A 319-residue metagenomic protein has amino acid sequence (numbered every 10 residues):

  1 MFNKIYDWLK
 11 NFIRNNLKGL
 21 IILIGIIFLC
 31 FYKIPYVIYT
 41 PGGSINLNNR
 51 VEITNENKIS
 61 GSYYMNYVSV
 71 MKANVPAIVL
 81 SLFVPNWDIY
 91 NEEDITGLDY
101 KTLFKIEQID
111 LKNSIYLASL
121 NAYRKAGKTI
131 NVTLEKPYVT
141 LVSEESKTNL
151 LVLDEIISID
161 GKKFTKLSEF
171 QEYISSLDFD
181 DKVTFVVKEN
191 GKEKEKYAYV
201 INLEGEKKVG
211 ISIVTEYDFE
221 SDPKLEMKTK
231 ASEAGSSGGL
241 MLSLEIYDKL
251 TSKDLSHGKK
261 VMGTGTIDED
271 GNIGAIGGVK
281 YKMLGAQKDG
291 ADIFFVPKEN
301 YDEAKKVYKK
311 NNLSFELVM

Functional and structural regions predicted by a protein language model:
M1-I13: N-terminal Lys/Arg-rich, disordered targeting/topogenic segments
N16-K33: Hydrophobic membrane-insertion alpha-helices, especially the h-region of bacterial N-terminal signal peptides
G43-K72, I89-E144, Y197-G265: PDZ/PDZ-like peptide-tail recognition elements
N113, S119-S158, K162-L167, N272-G277 (+1 more regions): PDZ/PDZ-like domain segments forming the peptide/carboxylate-binding groove, activating on the N-terminal beta-strands
I157, D292-P297, E316-M319: Short hydrophobic alpha-helical runs that function as membrane-insertion/retention elements
E172-I213, K310-M319: PDZ-domain C-terminal substructure recognizer with occasional recognition of PDZ-binding tails
K249, E269-K298: Glycine- and Gly-Pro-enriched alpha-helical subdomains that act as flexible, kink-prone "lid/hinge" or packing modules
K298-N312: Short, glycine/polar-rich helix-capping loops at beta-to-alpha or helix-loop-helix junctions that flank or form
